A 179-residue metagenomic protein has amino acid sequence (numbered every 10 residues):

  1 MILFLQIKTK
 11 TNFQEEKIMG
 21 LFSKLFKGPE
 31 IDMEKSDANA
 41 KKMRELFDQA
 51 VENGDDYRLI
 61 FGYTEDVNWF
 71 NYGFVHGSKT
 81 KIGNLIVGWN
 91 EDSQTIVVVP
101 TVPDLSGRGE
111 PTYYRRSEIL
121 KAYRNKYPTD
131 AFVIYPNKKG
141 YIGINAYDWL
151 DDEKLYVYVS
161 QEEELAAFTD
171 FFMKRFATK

Functional and structural regions predicted by a protein language model:
M1-I18: Short, Lys/Arg-enriched N-terminal segments with co-localized hydrophobic residues within the first ~10-30 amino acids
I2-F4, G20, N84-I86, W149 (+1 more regions): Acidic/proline-rich low-complexity IDRs
T11, L46, D56, I60-G62 (+4 more regions): Intrinsically disordered, low-complexity N-terminal regions enriched in serine/proline/glycine with scattered basic
G20-W89: Anionic N-terminal interaction surfaces
L21, T112-Y113, S117-K179: Acidic, Ser/Thr- and proline-rich intrinsically disordered linker/docking segments of eukaryotic scaffolds
V67-Y72, T95-V98, L105-G107, K139-D151: Short, surface-exposed beta-strand/loop "edge" segments at domain boundaries and coil↔beta transitions
S78-N84, E91-A131: Phosphoinositide-binding peripheral membrane targeting modules
